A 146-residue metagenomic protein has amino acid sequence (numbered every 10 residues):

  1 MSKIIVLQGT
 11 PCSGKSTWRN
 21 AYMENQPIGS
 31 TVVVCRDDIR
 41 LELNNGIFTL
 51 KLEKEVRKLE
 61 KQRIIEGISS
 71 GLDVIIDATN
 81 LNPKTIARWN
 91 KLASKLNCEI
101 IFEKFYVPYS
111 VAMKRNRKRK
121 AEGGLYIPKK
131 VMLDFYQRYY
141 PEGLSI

Functional and structural regions predicted by a protein language model:
S2-Q8, S13-I28, K95, Y106-I146: Conserved GTP-binding G-domain of TRAFAC-class P-loop NTPases and closely related GTPase folds
S2-V6, V32, G71-I75: Residue-level preference for the first positions of well-ordered beta-strands
G9, R36, A78: Residues immediately flanking
S16-L72, K118: Conserved substrate/cofactor phosphate-moiety recognition/catalytic segment in nucleotide-dependent phosphotransferases
E42, G46, L81-G123: ATP-dependent NMP and nucleoside kinases share a basic, alpha-helical "lid"
K51-I100: Glycine-rich phosphate-binding loop used to anchor ATP phosphates in small-molecule kinases, encompassing both
